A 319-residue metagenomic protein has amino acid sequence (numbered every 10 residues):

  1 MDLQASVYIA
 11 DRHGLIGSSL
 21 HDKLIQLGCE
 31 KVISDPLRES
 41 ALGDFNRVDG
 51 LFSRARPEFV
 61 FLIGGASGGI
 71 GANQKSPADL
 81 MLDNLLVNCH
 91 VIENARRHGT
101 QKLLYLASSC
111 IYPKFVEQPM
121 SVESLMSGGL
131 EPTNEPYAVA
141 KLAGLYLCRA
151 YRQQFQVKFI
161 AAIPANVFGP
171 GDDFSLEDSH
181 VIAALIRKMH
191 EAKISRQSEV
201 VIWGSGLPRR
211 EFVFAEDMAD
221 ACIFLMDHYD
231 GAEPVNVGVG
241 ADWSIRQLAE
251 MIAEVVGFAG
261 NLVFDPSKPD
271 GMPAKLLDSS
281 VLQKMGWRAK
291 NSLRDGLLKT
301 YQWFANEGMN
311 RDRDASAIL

Functional and structural regions predicted by a protein language model:
A10-D11, L15, S19-L27, E191-L319: C-terminal substrate-binding subdomain of Rossmann-fold SDR/epimerase-dehydratase oxidoreductases
K31-G50: Adenosine-cofactor binding site in Rossmann-like domains, unifying the SAM/SAH pocket of S-adenosylmethionine-dependent
F45-N84, R97: NAD(P)H-binding glycine-rich loop region in Rossmannoid oxidoreductase-like domains and their noncatalytic homologs
G69-I70, Y105-S121, P136-L142, Q154 (+1 more regions): Conserved catalytic-site region of short-chain dehydrogenase/reductase
L85-V91, A140-C148, I182: Conserved catalytic Lys-bearing alpha helix of Rossmann-like short-chain dehydrogenase/reductases
C89-N134: Conserved Rossmann-fold NAD(P)-dependent oxidoreductase catalytic core, especially the SDR/UDP-sugar
K102, A107-S108, L145-D173, A183-I186 (+1 more regions): Conserved beta-loop-beta element that borders a ligand/cofactor-binding pocket
T133-Y137, A165-H180, G204-E216, V239-A241: Glycine-rich "substrate-gating" loop/helix at the edge of Rossmann-like oxidoreductase active sites
